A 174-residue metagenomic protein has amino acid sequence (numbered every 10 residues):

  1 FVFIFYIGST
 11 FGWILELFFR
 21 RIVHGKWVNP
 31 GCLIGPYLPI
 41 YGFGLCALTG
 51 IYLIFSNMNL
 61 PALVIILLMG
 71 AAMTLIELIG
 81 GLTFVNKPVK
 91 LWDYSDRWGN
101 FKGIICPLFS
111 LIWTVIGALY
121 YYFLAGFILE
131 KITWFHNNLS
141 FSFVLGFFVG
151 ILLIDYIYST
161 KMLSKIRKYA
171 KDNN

Functional and structural regions predicted by a protein language model:
F1-N174: Aromatic-rich, lipid-facing transmembrane alpha helices and their immediate juxtamembrane interface loops in integral
